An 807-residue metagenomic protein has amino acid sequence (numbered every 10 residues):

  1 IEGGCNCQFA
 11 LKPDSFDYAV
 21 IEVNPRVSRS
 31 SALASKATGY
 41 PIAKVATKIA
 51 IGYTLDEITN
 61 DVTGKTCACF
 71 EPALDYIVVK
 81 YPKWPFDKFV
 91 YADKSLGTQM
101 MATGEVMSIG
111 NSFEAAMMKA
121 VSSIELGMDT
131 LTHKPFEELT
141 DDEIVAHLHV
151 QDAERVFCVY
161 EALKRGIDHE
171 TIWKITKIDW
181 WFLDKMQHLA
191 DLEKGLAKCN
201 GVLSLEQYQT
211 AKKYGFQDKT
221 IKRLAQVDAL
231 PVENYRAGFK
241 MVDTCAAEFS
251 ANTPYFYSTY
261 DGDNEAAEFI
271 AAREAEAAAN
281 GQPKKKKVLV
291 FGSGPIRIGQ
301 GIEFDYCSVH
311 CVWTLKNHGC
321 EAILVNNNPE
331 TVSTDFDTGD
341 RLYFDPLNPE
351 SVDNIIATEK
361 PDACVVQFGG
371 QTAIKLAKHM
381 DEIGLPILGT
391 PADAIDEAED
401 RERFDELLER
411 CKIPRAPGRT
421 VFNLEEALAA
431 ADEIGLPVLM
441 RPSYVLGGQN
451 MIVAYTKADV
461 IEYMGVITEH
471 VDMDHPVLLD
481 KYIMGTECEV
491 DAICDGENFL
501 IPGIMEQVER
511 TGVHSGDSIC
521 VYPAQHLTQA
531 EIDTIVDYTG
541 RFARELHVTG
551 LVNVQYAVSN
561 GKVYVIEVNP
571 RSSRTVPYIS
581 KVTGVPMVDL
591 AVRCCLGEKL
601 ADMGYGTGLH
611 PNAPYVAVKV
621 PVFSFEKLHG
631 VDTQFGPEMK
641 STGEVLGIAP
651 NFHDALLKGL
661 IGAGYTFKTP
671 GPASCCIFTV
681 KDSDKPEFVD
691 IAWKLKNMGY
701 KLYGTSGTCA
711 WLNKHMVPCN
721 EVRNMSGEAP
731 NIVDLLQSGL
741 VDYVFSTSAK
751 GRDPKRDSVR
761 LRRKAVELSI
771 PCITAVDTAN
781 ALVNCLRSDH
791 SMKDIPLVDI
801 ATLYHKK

Functional and structural regions predicted by a protein language model:
I1-E206, Y214-G215, A272, A279-K286 (+10 more regions): ATP-dependent carboxylate activation and anion-phosphoryl transfer catalytic cores that bind Mg-ATP to form
A120, V242-I413, F422-A429, I648-K806: ATP-binding N-terminal substructure of ATP-dependent carboxylate-amine bond-forming enzymes
E170, Q209, R223, V717-C719: Compact, charge-rich alpha-helical regulatory domains located at protein termini
I175-L183, R223-E233: Short, basic interhelical loop/turn and adjoining N-cap of the next helix at nucleic-acid- or acidic-partner-contacting
K194-A197, A229-A251, F256: Acyl-CoA thioester-binding alpha/beta core of soluble enzymes
A211-Y214, T220, L224: Extended, domain-scale alpha-helical bundle/helix-rich regions
A429-L439: Acidic/histidine-enriched active-site and ligand-binding environments that engage anionic O-linkages
